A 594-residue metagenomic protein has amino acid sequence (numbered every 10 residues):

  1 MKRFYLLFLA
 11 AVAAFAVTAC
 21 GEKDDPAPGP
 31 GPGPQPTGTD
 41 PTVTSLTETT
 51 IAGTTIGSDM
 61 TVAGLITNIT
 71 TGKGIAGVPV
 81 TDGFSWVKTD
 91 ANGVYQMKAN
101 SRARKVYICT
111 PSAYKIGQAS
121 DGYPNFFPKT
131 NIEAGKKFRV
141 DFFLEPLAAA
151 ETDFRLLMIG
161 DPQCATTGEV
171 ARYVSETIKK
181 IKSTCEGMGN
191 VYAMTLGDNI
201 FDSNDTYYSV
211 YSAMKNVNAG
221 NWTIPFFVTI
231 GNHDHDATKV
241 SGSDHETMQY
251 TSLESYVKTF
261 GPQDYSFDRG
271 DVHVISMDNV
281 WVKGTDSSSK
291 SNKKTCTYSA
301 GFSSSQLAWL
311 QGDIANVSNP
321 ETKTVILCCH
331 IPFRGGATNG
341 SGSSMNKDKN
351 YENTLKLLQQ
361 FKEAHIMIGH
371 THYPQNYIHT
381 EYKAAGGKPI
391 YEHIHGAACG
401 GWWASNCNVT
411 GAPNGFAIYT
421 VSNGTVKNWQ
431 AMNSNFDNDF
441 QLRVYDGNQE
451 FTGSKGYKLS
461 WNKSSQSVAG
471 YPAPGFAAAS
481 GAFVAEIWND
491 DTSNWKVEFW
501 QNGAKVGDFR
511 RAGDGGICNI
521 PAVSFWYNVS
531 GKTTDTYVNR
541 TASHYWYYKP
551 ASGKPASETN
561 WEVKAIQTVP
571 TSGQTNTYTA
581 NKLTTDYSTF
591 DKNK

Functional and structural regions predicted by a protein language model:
R3-S58: Bacterial Sec-dependent N-terminal signal peptides
G53-T61, T70, K115-Y207: N-terminal active-site segment of His-dependent metallophosphoesterases
M60-F84, S101: Short, ordered, surface-exposed loop/turn motifs in non-cytosolic proteins
G64, T89-A103, F142, A542-Y548: Glycine-centered loop-to-beta-strand initiation motif
G77, F84-A99, R511, I517: Short, acidic Ser/Thr/Gly-rich low-complexity loop/linker segments typical of extracellular and cell-surface proteins
A113-S120, N125-K129, N204-N319, S344-H365 (+2 more regions): Extended active-site neighborhood of metal-dependent phosphoesterases/phosphodiesterases
K388-D490, W495-N502, H544-P570, Q574: Binuclear metal-dependent phosphoesterase catalytic core
G516-P550: Aromatic sugar-binding surface patches on proteins that engage polysaccharides or sugar-phosphate polymers
